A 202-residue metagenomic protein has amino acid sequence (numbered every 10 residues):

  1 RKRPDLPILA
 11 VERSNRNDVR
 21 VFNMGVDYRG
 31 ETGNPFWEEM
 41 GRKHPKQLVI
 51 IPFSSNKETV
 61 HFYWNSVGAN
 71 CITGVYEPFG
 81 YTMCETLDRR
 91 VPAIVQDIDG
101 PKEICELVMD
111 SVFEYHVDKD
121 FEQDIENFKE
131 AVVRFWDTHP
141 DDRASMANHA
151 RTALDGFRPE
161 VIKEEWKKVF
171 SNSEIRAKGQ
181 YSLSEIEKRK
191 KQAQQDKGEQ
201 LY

Functional and structural regions predicted by a protein language model:
R1-R13: A conserved mid-protein helix/loop that constitutes part of the nucleotide-sugar donor-binding site
N34-E58, A69: Nucleotide-activated donor-binding/catalytic signature segment of Leloir-type glycosyltransferases, i.e., the conserved
F62-V67: Short alpha-helical donor nucleotide-sugar binding micro-motif in glycosyltransferases
V75: Aromatic "clamp/platform" in nucleotide-sugar-dependent glycosyltransferases that forms part of the donor/acceptor
P92-V95, D99-K102: Short hydrophobic beta-strand element within catalytic cores of glycosyltransferases and related nucleotide-activated
K102-R134: Change "using UDP/GDP/dTDP sugars" to "using nucleotide sugars
R134, D141-G156: A short, well-ordered alpha-helix in the C-terminal region of glycosyltransferases
R134, T138, G156-Y202: C-terminal alpha-helical cap of glycosyltransferases
